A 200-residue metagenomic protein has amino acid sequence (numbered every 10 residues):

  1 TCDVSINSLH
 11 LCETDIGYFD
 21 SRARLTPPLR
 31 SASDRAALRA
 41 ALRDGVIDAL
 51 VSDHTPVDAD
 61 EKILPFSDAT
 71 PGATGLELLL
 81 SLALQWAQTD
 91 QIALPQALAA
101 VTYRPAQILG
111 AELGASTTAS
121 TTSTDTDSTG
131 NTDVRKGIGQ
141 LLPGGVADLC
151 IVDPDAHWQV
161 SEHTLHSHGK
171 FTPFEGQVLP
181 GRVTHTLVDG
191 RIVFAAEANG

Functional and structural regions predicted by a protein language model:
T1-L50: Histidine/acidic residue-rich metal-binding segments in metalloenzymes
D3, D53, A83, G190: Residue-level signal for inorganic ion chemistry
L11-G17, D60-L64, E162-T164: Short acidic, glycine/serine/threonine-rich loops at helix termini
R22, A49, T55-A119, N131-C150 (+1 more regions): His/Asp/Glu-enriched, well-ordered alpha-helical/loop segment that forms or immediately abuts the divalent-metal
A23-D34, T70-T74, T172-V178: A short acidic, glycine-rich active-site loop that binds or catalyzes chemistry on phosphate/adenosine moieties
P65, P143-A198: C-terminal cap of metal-dependent C-N hydrolases
A115-D125, G200: Long, compositionally biased low-complexity repeat segments characteristic of intrinsically disordered regions
D125-D127, N131: Intrinsic-disorder-associated, low-complexity terminal segments enriched in Asp/Asn/His/Tyr and depleted of Lys/Arg
